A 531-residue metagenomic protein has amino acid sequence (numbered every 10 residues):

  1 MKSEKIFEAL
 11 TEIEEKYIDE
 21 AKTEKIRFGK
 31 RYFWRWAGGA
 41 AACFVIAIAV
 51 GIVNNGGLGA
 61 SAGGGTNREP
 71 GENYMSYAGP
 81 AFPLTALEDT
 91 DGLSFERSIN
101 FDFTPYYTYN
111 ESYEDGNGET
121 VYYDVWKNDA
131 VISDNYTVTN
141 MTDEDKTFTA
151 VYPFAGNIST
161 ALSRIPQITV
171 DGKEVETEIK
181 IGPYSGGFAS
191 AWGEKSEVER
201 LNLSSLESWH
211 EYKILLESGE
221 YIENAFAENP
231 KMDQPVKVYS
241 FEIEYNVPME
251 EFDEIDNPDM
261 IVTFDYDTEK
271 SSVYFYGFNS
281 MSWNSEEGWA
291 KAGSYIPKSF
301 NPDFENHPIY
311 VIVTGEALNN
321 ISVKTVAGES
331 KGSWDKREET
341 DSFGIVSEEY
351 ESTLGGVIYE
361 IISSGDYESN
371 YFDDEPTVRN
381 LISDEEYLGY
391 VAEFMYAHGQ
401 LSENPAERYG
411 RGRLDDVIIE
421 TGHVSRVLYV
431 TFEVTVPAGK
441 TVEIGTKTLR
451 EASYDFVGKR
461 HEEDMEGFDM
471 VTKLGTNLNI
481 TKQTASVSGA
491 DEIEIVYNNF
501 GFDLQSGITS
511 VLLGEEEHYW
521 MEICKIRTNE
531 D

Functional and structural regions predicted by a protein language model:
M1-F28: Disordered, charged N-terminal biogenesis/targeting segments of membrane/secreted proteins
S3, F33-W34, D129: A broadly tuned, weak detector of single residues within folded domains
L10, R35-S61: Single-pass transmembrane signal-anchor helices and their membrane-water interface zones
R27-R35: Short, contiguous, helix-prone interaction/anchoring segments in small proteins
N54-D531: Lumenal/extracellular ectodomains and adaptor appendage modules of the eukaryotic vesicle/secretory system
